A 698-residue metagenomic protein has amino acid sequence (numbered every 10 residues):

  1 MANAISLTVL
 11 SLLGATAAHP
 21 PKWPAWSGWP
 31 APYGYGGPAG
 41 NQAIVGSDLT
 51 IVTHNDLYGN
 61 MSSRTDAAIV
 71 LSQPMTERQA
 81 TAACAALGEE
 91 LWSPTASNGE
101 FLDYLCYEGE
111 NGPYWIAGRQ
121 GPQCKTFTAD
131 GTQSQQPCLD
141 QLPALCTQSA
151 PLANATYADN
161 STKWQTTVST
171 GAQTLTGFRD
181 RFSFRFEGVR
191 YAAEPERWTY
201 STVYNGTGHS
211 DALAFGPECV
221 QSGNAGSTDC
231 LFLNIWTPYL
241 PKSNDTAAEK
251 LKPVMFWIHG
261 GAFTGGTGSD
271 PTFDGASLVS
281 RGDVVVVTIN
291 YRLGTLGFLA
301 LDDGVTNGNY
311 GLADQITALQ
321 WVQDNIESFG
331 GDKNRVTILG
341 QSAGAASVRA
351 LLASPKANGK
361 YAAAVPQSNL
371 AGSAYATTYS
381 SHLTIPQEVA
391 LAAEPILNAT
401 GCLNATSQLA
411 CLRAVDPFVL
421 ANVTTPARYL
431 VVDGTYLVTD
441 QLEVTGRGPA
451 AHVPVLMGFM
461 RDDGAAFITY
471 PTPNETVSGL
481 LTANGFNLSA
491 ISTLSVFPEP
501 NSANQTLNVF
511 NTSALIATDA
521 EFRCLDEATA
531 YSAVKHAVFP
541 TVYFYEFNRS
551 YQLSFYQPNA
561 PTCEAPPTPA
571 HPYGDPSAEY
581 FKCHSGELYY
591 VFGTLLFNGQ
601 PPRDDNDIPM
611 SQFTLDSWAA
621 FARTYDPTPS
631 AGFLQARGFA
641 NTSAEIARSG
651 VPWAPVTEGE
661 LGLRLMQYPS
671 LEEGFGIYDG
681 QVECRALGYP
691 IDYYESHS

Functional and structural regions predicted by a protein language model:
A2-N3, W23-N41, G109-G112, G118-G121 (+10 more regions): C-terminal helix-and-tail extensions that cap enzymatic domains
N3, H19-W23, A144, Q148-L213 (+1 more regions): Cysteine-dependent phosphatase catalytic core of the protein tyrosine phosphatase
N3-L12, H19-W115, L142-A144, S149-A153 (+6 more regions): Serine-hydrolase-like catalytic core of hydrolytic proteins
C146, G208-H209, L233, T529 (+1 more regions): Residue-level detector of buried hydrophobic side-chain packing in well-ordered secondary-structure elements
T207-A225: Surface-exposed, low-complexity/disordered Ser/Thr/Gly/Pro/Asn-rich loops and linkers
Q408-T425: Polar, glycine-rich mid-to-C-terminal structural blocks that act as macromolecule-binding/assembly scaffolds
A421-V444: Mobile cap/lid helix-loop segments that gate and shape the active-site cleft of serine hydrolases
